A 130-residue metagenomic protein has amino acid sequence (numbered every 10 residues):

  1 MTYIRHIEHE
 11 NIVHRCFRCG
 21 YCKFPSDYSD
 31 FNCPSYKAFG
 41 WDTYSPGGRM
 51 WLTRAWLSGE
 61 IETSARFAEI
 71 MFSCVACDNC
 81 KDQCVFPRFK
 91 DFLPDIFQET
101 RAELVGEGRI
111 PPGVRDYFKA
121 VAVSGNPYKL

Functional and structural regions predicted by a protein language model:
M1-C74, E103-G106: Ferredoxin-type iron-sulfur electron-transfer modules and their immediate structural context
L52-L130: Iron-sulfur-cluster electron-transfer modules
